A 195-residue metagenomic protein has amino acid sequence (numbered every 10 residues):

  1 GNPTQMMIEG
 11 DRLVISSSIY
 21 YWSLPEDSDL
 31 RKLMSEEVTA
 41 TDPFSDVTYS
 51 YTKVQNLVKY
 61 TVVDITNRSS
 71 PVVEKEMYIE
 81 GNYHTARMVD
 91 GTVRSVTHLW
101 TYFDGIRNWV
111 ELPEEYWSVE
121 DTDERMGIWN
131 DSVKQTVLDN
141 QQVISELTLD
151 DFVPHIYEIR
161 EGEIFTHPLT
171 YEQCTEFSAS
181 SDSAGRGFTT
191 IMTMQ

Functional and structural regions predicted by a protein language model:
G1-Q195: Beta-sheet-rich non-transmembrane sensory/scaffold domains
